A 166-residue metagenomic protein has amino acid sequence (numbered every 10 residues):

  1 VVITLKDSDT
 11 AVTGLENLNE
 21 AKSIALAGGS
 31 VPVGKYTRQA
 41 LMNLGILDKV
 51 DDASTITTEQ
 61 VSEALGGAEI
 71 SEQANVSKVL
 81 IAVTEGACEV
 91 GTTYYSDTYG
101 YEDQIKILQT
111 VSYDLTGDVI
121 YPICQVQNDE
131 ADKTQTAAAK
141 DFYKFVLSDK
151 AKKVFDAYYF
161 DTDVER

Functional and structural regions predicted by a protein language model:
T4-R166: Exported/periplasmic ABC-transporter solute-binding proteins
